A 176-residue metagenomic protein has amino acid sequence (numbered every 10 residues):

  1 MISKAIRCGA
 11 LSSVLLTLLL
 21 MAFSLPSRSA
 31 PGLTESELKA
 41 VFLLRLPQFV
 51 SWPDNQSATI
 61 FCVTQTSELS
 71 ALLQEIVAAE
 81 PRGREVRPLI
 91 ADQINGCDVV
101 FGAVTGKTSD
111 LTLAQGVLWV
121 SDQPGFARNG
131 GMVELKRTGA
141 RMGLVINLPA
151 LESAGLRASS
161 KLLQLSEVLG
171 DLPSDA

Functional and structural regions predicted by a protein language model:
I2-V14, A22-A176: Short hydrophobic alpha-helices and adjacent helix-cap/hinge residues
